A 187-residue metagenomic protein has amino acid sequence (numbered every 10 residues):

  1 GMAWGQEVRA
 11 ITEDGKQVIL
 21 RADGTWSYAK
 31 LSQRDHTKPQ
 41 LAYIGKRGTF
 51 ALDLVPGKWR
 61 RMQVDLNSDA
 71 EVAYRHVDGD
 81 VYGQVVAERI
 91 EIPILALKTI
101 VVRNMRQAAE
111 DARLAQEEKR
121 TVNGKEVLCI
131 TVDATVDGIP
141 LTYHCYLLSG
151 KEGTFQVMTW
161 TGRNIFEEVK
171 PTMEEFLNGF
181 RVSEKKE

Functional and structural regions predicted by a protein language model:
G1-W4: C-terminal segment of classical bacterial N-terminal signal peptides
Q6-V81, I90, D111, V122 (+3 more regions): N-terminal targeting sequences that direct proteins away from the cytosol to non-cytosolic compartments
Y74-Q84, I94, T99-V102, L114 (+2 more regions): Long, low-complexity acidic/proline-rich regions
V86-E88: Terminal, regulation- and interaction-focused segments at domain boundaries
K98-R106, K170, E174: Generic detector of well-ordered alpha-helical segments enriched in charged/polar residues, highlighting helical
V102-G150: Signature of long, low-cysteine stretches enriched in small and polar/charged residues
C129, Q156-M158: Structural recognition of the beta-strand scaffold that forms the well-ordered cores of secreted hydrolase catalytic
